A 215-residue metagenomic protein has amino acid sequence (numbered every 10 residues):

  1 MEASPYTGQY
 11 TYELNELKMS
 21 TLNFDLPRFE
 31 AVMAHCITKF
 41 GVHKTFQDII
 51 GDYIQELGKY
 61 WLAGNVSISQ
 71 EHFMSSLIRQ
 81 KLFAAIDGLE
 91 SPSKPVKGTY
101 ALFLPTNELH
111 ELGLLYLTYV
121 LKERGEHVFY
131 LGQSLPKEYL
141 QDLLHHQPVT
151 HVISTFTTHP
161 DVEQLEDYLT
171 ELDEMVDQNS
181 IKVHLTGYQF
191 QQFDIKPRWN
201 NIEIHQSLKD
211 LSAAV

Functional and structural regions predicted by a protein language model:
M1-E90: Long amphipathic alpha-helical segments
N65-V215: C-terminal regulatory/effector modules of DNA-binding transcriptional regulators
